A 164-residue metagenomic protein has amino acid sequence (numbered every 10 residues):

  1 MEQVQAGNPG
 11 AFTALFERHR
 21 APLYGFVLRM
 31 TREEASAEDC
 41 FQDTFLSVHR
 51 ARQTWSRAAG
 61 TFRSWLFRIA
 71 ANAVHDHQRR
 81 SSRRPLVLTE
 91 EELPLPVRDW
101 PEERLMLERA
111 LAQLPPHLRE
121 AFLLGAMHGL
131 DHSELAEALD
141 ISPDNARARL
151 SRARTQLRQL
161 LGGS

Functional and structural regions predicted by a protein language model:
Q5-A14, Y24-D43, R57, G163-S164: Short, charged helix-capping/linker segments at alpha-helix termini
A6-P9, S82, P94-L124, H128-A138 (+1 more regions): Amphipathic alpha-helical segment used for protein-protein interaction
F16-E17, L28, G125-M127, H132 (+1 more regions): Short amphipathic helical patch at the helix-1/turn junction of helix-turn-helix
F16-E34, A51, F67, L111: Amphipathic, Lys/Arg- and hydrophobic-enriched alpha-helical face
G25, D39-L46, G60-N72: Structural recognition of an alpha-helix C-terminal capping motif at a helix-to-coil junction
T44, I69, F122, L135-A136 (+1 more regions): Hydrophobic positions on the alpha-helical face of helix-turn-helix-like DNA-binding modules
R50-R57, F67-L88, W100: Arg/Lys-rich amphipathic alpha helix in sigma70-family domain 2
H75, L118, M127, L139-S164: DNA-recognition helix of helix-turn-helix
